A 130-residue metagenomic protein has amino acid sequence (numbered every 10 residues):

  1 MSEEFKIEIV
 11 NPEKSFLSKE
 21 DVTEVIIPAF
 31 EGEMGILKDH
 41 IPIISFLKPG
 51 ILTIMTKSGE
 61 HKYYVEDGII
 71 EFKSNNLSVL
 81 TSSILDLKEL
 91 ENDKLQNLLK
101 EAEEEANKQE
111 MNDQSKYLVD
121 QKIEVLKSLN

Functional and structural regions predicted by a protein language model:
M1-E4: N-terminal export/targeting signal detector
E8-K100: Compact, glycine-rich, soluble single-domain proteins
L85-N130: Acidic/glycine-rich phosphate/pyrophosphate-binding loops and surrounding catalytic core that coordinate Mg2+
